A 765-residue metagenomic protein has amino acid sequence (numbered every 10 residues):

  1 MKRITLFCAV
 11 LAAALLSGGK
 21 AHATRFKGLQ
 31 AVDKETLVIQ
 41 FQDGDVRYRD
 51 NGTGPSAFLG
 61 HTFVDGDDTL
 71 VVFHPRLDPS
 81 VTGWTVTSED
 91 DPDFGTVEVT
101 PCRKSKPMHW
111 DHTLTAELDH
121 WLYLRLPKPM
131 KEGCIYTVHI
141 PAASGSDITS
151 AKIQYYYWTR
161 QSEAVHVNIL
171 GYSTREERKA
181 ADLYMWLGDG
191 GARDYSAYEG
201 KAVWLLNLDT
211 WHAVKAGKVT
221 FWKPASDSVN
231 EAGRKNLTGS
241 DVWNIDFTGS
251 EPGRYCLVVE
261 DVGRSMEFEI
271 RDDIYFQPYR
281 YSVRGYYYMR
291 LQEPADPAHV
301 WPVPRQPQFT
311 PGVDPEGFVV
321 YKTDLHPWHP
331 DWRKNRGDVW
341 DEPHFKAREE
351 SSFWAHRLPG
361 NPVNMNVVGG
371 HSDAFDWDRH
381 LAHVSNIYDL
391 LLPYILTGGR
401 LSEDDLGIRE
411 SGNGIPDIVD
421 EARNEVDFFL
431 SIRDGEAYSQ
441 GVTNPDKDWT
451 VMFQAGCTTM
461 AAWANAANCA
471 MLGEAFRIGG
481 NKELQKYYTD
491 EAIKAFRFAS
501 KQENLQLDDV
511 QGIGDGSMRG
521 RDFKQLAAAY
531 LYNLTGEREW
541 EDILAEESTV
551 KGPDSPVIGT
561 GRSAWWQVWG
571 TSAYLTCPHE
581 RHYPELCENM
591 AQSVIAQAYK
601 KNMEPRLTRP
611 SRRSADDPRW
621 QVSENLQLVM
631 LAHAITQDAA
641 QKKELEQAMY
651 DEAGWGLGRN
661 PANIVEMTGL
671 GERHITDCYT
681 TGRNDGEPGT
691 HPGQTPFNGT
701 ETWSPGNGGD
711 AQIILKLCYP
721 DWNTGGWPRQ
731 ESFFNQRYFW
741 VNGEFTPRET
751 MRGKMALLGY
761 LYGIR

Functional and structural regions predicted by a protein language model:
T5-G18: Hydrophobic h-region of N-terminal signal peptides that target proteins for export in Gram-negative bacteria
A23-K34, Q42, W158-S173: Short, compositionally biased P/S/T/A/G/V-rich stretches that sit at domain boundaries
A31, E35-V38, Q42-S88, P92-G95 (+9 more regions): Aromatic (Trp/Tyr) and acidic
E132-A143, E251-V262: Short, aromatic- and glycine-rich surface loops/edge beta-strands on solvent-exposed regions
Y136-Y157, M266: Short, structured interface segments
Q154-R178, S265-R305: Low-complexity, Pro/Ser/Thr- and charge-rich linker/hinge segments at domain boundaries
E410-G414: Acidic, glycine-anchored loop motifs typical of Ca2+
S548-I558: Solenoid-like repeat scaffolds
